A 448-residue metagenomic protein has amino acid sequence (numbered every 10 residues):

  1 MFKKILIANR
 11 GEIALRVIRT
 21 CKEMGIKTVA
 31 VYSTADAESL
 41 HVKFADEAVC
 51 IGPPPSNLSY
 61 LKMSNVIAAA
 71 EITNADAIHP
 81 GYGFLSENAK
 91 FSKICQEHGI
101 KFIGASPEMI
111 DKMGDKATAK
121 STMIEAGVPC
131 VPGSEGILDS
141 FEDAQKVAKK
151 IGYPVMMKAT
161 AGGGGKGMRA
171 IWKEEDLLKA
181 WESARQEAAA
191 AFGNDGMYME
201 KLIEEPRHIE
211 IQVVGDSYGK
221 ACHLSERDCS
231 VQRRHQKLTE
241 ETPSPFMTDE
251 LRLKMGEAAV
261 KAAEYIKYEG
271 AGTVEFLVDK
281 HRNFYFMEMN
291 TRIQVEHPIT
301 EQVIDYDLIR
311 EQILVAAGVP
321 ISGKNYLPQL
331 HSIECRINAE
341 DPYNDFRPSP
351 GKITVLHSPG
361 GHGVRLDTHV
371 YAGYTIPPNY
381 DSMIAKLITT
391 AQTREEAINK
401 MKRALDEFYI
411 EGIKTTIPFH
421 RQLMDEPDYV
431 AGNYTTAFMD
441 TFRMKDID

Functional and structural regions predicted by a protein language model:
M1-E125, L138-K146, E396: ATP-binding N-terminal substructure of ATP-dependent carboxylate-amine bond-forming enzymes
I7-M24, A48, E71-T73, Q96 (+5 more regions): ATP-dependent carboxylate activation and anion-phosphoryl transfer catalytic cores that bind Mg-ATP to form
L40-H41, V147, A189, N325: Short secondary-structure boundary/capping segments
I110-M113, M123, M156, M168 (+1 more regions): Methionine-biased hydrophobic packing positions in alpha-helices, especially within tandem helical repeat solenoids
G133-S134: Conserved beta3 strand of the protein kinase N-lobe
V147-M156: Acidic/histidine-enriched active-site and ligand-binding environments that engage anionic O-linkages
